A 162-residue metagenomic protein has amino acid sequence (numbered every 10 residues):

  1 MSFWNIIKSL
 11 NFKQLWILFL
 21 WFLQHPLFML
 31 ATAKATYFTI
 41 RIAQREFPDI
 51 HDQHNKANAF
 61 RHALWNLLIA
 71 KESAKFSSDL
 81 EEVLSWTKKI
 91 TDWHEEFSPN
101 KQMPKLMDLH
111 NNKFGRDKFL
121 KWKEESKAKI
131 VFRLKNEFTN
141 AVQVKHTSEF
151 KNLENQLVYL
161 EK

Functional and structural regions predicted by a protein language model:
M1-Q102, L106, H110, F119-K162: Bulky hydrophobic segments
